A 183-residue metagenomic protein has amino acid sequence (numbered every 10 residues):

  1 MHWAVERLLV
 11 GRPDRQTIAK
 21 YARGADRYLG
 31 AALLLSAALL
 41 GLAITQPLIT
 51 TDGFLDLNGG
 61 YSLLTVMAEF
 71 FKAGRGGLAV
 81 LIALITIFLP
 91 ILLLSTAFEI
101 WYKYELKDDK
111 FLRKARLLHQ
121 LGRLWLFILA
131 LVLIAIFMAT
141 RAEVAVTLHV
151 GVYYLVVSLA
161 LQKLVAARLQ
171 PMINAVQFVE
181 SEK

Functional and structural regions predicted by a protein language model:
H2-K183: Long C-terminal interaction/binding lobes of large macromolecular proteins
